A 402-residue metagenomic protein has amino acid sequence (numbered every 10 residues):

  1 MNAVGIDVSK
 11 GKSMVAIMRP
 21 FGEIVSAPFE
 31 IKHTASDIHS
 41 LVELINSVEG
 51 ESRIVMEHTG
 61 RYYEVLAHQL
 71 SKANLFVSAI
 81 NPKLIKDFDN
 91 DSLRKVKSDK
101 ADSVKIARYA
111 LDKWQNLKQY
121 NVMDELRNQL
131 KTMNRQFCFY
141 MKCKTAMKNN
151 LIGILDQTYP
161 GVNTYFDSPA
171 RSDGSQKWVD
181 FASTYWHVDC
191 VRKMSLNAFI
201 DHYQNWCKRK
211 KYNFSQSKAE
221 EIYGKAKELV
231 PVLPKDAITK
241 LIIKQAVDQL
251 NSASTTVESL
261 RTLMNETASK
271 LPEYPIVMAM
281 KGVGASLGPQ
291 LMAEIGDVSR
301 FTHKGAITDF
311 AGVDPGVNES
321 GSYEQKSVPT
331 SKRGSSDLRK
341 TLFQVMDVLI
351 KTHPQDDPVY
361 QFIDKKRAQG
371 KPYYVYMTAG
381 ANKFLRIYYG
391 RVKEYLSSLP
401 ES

Functional and structural regions predicted by a protein language model:
M1-S402: A detector of single, family-specific signature residues that are central to catalytic or substrate-handling motifs
